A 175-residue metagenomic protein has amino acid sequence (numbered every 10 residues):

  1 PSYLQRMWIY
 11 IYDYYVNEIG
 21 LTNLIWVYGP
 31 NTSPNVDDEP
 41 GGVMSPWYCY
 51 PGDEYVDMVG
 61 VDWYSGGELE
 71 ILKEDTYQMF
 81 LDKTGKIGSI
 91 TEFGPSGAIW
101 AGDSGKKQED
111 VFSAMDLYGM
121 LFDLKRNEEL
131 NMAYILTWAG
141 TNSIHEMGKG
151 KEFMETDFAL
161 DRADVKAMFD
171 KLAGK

Functional and structural regions predicted by a protein language model:
S2-E18, K73-G85, K106-E128: Long, well-ordered alpha-helical scaffolding segments within enzyme catalytic domains, especially pronounced
W8-M44, K86-A98, M132-G140: Aromatic-lined carbohydrate-recognition surfaces of secreted/lumenal glycan-active proteins
Y14-N23, G52-Y55, F80-G85, N127-N131 (+1 more regions): A structural motif corresponding to the C-terminal end of an alpha-helix and its immediate exit/capping segment
L24-S33, G67-L81, N142-E155: Short secondary-structure transition/capping segments
T32-P51, L69-F80, M115-L124: Alpha-helical scaffolding within the catalytic cores of extracellular/periplasmic polymer-degrading hydrolases
E54-A101, D161-D170: Glycoside hydrolase catalytic-domain groove-lining segments
S89-K175: Substrate-binding cleft of secreted/luminal carbohydrate-active enzymes
